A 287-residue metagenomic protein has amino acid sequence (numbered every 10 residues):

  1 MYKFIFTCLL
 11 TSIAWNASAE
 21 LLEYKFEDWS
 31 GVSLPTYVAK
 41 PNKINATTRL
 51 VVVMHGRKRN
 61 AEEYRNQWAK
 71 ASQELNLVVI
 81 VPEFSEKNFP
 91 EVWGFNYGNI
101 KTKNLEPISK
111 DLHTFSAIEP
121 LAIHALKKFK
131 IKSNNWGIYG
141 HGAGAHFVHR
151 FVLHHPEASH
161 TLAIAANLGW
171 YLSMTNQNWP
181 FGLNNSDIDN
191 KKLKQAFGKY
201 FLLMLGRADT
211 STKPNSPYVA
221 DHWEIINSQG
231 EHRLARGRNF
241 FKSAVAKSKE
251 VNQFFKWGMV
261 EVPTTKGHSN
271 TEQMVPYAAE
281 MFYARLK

Functional and structural regions predicted by a protein language model:
M1-T7: Sec-dependent signal peptide recognition, specifically the positively charged N-region followed immediately by
A14-N16: N-terminal signal peptide c-region/cleavage motif recognized by signal peptidases
Y24-K40, A46-N135: Serine-hydrolase catalytic machinery in alpha/beta-hydrolase-like enzymes
N135-G137, L162: Residue in the alpha/beta-hydrolase core beta-strand immediately N-terminal to the catalytic nucleophile
G140, G144: Gly/Ala-rich beta-loop-alpha elbow adjacent to hydrolase catalytic centers
A145-P156: Short glycine-enriched nucleophile-adjacent loop and the immediately C-terminal alpha-helix near the catalytic center
L162-A246: The feature captures the conserved acid-bearing segment of alpha/beta-hydrolase catalytic domains
F201-M204, H222-W223, R238-K287: C-terminal catalytic histidine-bearing segment of alpha/beta-hydrolase fold enzymes
